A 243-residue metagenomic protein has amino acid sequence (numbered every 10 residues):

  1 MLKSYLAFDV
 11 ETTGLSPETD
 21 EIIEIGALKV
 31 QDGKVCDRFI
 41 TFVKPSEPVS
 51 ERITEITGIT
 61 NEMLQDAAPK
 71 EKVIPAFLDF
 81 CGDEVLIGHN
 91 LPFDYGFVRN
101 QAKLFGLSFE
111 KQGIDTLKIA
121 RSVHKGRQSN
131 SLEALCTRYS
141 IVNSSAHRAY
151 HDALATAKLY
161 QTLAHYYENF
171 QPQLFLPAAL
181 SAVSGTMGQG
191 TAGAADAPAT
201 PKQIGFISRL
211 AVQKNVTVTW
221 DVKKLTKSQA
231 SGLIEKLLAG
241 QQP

Functional and structural regions predicted by a protein language model:
M1-Q112, K125-H147, F175: Conserved non-catalytic scaffold segment of RNase H-like nuclease domains
T12-G14, K118, A155: Short, glycine/acidic-enriched loop or turn micro-motifs at the edges of active sites
K111-R121: A short, structured active-site edge motif that brings together acidic residues
R148-Q161: Acidic, divalent-metal-coordinating active-site segment for phosphoryl/phosphodiester hydrolysis, typified by short
L159-P243: Acidic two-metal-ion nuclease catalytic site recognized across multiple nuclease folds, prominently DnaQ/RNase D-T
